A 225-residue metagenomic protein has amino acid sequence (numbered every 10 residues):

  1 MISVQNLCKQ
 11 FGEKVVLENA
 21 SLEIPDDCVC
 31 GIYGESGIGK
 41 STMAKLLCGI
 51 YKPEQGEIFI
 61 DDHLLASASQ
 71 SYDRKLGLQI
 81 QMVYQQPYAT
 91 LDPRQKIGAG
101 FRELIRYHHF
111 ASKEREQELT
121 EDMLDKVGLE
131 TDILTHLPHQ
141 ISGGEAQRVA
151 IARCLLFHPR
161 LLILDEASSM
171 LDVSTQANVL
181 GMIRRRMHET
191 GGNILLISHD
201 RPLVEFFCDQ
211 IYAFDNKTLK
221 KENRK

Functional and structural regions predicted by a protein language model:
Y33-E35: The feature captures the beta-strand-to-loop junction immediately N-terminal to the Walker
C48: Helix-to-loop junction immediately C-terminal to a conserved catalytic motif
L65-Q81, Q95, Y107: ABC ATPase NBD coupling module
R115-D132: Conserved ABC ATPase "signature" region
L137-I141, E145: Conserved ABC ATPase signature
H158: Conserved catalytic motifs of ABC-family nucleotide-binding domains
